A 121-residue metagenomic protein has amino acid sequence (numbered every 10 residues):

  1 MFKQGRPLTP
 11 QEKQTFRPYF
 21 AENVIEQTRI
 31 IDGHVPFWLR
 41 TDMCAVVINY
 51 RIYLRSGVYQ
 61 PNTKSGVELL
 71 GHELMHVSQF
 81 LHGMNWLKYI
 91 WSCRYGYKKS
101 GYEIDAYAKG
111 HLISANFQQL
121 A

Functional and structural regions predicted by a protein language model:
M1-R6, C93-Y97: Active-site rim elements
F2-R51, L112-Q118: Auxiliary, metal-adjacent structural segments of Zn-dependent hydrolase domains
E22, C44, I52-G71, G96-K98: Short pre-active-site segment immediately N-terminal to the catalytic Zn-binding motif
I31, R55, F80: Conserved residues at the C-terminal ends of beta-strands
H34, R51, V58, G83-M84: Short, flexible active-site-adjacent loop segments at beta-strand->alpha-helix junctions, enriched in small/polar
I48, K64, E68, Q79-A108 (+2 more regions): Post-HEXXH active-site segment of zinc metalloproteases
H72, H76: Histidine-centered divalent metal-coordination motifs
